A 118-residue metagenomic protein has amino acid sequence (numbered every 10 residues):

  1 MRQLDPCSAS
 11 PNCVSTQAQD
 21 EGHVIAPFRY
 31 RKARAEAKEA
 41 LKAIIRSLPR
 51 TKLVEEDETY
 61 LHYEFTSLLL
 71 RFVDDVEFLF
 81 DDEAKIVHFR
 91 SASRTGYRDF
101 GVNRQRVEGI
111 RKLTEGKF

Functional and structural regions predicted by a protein language model:
M1-F118: Ser/Thr-rich, low-complexity intrinsically disordered terminal regions
